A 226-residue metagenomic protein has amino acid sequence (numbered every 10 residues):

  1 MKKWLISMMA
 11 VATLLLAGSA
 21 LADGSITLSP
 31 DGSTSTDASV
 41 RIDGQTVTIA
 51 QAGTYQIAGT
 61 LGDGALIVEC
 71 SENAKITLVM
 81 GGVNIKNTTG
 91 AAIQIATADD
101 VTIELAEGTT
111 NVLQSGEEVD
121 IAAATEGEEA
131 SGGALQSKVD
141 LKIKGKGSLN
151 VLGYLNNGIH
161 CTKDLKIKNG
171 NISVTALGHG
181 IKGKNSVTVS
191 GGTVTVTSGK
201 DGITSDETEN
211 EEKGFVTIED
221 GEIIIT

Functional and structural regions predicted by a protein language model:
W4-L14, G18-T226: A composition-driven surface/loop motif
